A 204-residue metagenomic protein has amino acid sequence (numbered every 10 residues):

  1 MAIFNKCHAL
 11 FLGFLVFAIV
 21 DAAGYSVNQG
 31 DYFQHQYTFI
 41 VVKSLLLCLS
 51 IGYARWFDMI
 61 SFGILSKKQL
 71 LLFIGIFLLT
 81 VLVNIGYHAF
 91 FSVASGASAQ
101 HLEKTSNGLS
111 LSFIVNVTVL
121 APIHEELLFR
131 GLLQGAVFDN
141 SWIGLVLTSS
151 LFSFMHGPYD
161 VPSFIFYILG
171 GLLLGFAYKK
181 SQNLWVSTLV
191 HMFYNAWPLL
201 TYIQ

Functional and structural regions predicted by a protein language model:
M1-F14, I40-V41, W56-G86, V137-I143: Interfacial transmembrane-helix boundary/kink motif in multi-pass membrane proteins
I3-R55: Alpha-helical transmembrane segments in multi-pass membrane proteins
C7-L12, V41, L70-G75, L111-V115 (+3 more regions): Hydrophobic alpha-helical transmembrane segments
F14-Y25, F77-G86, S149-G157, M192-T201: Aromatic-anchored segments of alpha-helical transmembrane domains
D21-G24, V146, S163-Q204: Functionally important transmembrane alpha-helices
Q29-F33, D58-A121: Juxtamembrane helix-loop-helix connectors linking adjacent transmembrane helices in multi-pass membrane enzymes
Y32-I40, A97-S106, S163-L172: Non-cytosolic membrane-interface motifs at loop->transmembrane helix junctions
H101-G157: Function-critical hydrophobic alpha-helical transmembrane segments in multi-pass membrane proteins
